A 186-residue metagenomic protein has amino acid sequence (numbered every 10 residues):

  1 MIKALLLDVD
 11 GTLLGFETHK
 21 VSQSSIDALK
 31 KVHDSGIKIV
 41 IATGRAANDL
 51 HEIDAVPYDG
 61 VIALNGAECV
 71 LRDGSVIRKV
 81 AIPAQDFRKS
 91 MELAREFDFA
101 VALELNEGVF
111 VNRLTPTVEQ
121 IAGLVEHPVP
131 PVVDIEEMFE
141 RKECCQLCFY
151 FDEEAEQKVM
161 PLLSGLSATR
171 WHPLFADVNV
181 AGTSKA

Functional and structural regions predicted by a protein language model:
M1-A4, S22, N179-A186: Mg2+-dependent phosphoryl-transfer enzymes with acidic/Ser/Thr/Gly-rich catalytic loops
I2-T18: Asp-based phosphoryl-transfer active-site loop
F16-H19, I39-V40, K79-V80, L124-E126: Short, flexible loop segments at the rims of nucleotide/cofactor-binding pockets, characterized by
T18, Q23-A28: N-terminal polybasic phosphate/anion-binding patch
I26-V118: Active-site phosphate-binding/coordination module
F97-A100, E104-A186: Conserved acidic, metal-coordinating active-site core of Asp-based, Mg2+-dependent phosphoryl-transfer enzymes
